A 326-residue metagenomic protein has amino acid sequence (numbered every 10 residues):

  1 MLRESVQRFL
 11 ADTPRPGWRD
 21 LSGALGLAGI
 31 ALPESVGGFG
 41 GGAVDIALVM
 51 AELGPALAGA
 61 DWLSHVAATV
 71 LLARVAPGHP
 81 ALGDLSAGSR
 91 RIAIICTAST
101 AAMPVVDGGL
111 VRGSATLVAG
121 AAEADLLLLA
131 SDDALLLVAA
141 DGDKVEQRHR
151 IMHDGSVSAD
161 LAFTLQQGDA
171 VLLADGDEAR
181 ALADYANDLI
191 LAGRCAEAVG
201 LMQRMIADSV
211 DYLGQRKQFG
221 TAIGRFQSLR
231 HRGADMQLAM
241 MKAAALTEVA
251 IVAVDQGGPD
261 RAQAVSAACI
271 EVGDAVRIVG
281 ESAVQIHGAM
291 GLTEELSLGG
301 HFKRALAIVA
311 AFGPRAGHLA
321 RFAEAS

Functional and structural regions predicted by a protein language model:
M1-A56, L110, D188-S326: Alpha-helical interface subdomain recognition
R8, D12, R74, D84-L85 (+1 more regions): Amphipathic alpha-helical regulatory segments at dimerization interfaces that relay allosteric signals between sensory
D12, P55, A73-R74, G78 (+4 more regions): A structural signal for alpha-helix termini and helix-coil/disorder junctions
P14, A60-P77: N-terminal glycine-rich flavin-associated loop
P16, L57, H79-Q203, A207: FAD-binding core of flavoproteins
F39-G40, A58-H65, L85: Active-site nucleophile and cofactor-binding loops and adjacent substrate-binding regions of central metabolic enzymes
D45-I46, S64-A68, G78-A81, A102: Generic hydrophobic, aliphatic-rich segments that mediate packing or membrane embedding
